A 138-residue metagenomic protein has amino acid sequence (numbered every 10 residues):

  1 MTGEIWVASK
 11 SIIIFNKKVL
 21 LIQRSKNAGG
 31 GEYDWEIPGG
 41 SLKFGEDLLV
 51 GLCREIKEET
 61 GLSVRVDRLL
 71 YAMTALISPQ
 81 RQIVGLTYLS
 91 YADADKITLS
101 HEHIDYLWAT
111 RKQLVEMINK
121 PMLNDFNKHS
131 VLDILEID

Functional and structural regions predicted by a protein language model:
M1-L20, S41, A72, L89-Y91: Conserved N-terminal beta-strand and adjoining loop/helix that marks the start of the Nudix/MutT-like hydrolase domain
W6, I14, E32, I37 (+4 more regions): Short connector loops at helix/strand junctions that flank enzyme active sites, especially segments positioning acidic
K18-K57: Conserved Nudix-box catalytic region and its N-terminal flanking loop in Nudix hydrolases and closely related
V19, D95-T98: Short helix-loop capping/hinge motifs at secondary-structure junctions, enriched in acidic/polar residues
L62-Y71: A short coil-to-beta-strand element that immediately follows conserved catalytic motifs
M73-K96, L107: Active-site-adjacent beta-strand/loop module that shapes the phosphate/pyrophosphate-binding cleft
H101-D138: Nudix hydrolase/Nudix homology domain
